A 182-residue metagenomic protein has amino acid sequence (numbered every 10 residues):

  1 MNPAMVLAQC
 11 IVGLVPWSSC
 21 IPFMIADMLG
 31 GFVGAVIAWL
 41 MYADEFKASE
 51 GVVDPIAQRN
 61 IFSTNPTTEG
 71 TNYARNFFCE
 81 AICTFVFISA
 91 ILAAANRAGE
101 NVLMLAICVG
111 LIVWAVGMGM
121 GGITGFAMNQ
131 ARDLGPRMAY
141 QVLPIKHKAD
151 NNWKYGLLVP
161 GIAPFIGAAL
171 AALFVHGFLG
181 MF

Functional and structural regions predicted by a protein language model:
M1-F182: Membrane-interface helix-loop junctions and terminal tails of multi-pass membrane proteins
